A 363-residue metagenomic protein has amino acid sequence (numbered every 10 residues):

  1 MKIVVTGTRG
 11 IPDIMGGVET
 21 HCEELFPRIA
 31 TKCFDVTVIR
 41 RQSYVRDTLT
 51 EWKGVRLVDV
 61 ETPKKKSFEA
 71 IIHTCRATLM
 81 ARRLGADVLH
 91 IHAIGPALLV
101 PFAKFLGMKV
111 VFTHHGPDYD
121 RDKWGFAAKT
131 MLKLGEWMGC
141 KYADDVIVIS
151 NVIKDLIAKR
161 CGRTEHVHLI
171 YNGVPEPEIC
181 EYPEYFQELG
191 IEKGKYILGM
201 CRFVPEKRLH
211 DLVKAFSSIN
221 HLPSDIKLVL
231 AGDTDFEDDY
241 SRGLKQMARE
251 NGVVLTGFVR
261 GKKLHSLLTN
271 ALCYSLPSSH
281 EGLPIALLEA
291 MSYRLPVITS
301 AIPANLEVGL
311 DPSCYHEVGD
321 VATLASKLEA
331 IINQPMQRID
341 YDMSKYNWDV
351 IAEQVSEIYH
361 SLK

Functional and structural regions predicted by a protein language model:
V4-T6, G190-S217, V229: Conserved donor-binding/catalytic core segment of Leloir-type glycosyltransferases
L79-R82, F105, K129-V146, L244: Membrane-proximal helix-turn-helix segments that form the acceptor-binding/catalytic region of lipid-linked
I91-P96: Short His-centered aromatic/hydrophobic patch
V152, G173: Carbohydrate-associated surface elements
S241-K262: Nucleotide-activated donor-binding/catalytic signature segment of Leloir-type glycosyltransferases, i.e., the conserved
P277-S279: Aromatic "clamp/platform" in nucleotide-sugar-dependent glycosyltransferases that forms part of the donor/acceptor
P296-T299: Short hydrophobic beta-strand element within catalytic cores of glycosyltransferases and related nucleotide-activated
S313-V321, E329-Q334: Conserved acidic donor-binding segment of nucleotide-sugar-dependent glycosyltransferases
